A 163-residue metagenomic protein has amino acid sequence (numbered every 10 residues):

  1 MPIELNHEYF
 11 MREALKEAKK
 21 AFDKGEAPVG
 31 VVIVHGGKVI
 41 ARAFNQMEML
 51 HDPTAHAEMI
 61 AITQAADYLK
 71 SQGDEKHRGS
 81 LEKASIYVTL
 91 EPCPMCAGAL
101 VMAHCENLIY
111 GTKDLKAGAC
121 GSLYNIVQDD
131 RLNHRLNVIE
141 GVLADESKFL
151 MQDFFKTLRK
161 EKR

Functional and structural regions predicted by a protein language model:
M1-F22, G36, Q72-E82, P92-R163: Zinc-dependent deaminase
A14, A18-A21, V31, A41 (+2 more regions): Small-residue (primarily alanine) positions within well-ordered alpha-helices, especially packing/interaction faces
A27-V29, A84: Short loop/turn microsegments at loop-to-beta-strand junctions
V29-G37: Short beta-strand scaffold segments in enzyme catalytic cores
I40-M47: Short beta->alpha transition motifs characteristic of CBS
F44, H56, H134: Histidine-centered active-site/metal-ligand motif
M49-I60: A short, polar/charged loop-to-alpha-helix boundary motif
T89: Short metal-coordination and nucleic-acid-contact micro-motifs, chiefly zinc-binding Cys/His arrays
